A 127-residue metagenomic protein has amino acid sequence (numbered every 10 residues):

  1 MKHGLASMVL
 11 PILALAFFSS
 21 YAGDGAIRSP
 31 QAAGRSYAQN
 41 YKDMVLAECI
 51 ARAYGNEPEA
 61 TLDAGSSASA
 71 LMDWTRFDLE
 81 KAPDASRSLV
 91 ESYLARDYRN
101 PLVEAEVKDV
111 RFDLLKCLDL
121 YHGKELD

Functional and structural regions predicted by a protein language model:
M1-G4: Positively charged n-region of N-terminal signal peptides that target proteins for export
S7-F17: Bacterial N-terminal signal peptides
L15-S29: Bacterial Sec-dependent signal peptides at the C-terminal "C-region" and cleavage site
S29-L89: Short N-proximal segments of mature Sec-exported proteins
A64-D127: Compact alpha-helical subdomains of small soluble proteins
